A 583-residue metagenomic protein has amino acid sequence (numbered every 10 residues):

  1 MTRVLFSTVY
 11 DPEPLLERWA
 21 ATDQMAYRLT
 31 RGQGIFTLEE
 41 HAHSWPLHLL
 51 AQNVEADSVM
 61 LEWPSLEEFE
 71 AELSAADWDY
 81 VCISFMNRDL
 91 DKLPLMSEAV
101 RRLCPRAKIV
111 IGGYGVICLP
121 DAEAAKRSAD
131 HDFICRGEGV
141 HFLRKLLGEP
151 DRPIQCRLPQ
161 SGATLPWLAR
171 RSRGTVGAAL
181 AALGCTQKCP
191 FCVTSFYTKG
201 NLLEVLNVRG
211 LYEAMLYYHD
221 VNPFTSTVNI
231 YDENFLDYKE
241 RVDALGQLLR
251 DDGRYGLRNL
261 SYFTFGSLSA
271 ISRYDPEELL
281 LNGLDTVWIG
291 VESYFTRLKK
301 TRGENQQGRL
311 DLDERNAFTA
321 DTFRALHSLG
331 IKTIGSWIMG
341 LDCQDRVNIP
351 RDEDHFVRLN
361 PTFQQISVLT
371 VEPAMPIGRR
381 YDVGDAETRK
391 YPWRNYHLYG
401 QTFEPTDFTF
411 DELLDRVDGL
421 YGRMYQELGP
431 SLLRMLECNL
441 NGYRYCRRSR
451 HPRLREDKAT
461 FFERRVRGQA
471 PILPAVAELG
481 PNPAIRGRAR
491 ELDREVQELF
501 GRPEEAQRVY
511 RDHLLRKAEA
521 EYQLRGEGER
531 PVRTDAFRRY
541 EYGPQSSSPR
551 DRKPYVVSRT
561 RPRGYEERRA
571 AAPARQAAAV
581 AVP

Functional and structural regions predicted by a protein language model:
M1-F224: Acidic, low-complexity intrinsically disordered segments
T2-A21, E70-Y80, D382, G400-P583: Radical SAM enzyme core and accessory elements
F6, I83, I111, I230-D232 (+3 more regions): Conserved beta-strand positions
E13-E17, D23, V116-D121, N234 (+5 more regions): Flexible glycine/acidic-rich beta-alpha junction loops that bind and position SAM and/or redox cofactors in anaerobic
D57, K108, D285, K332 (+1 more regions): Residue-level detector of anion-binding/catalytic polar loops
A122-F142, E278-V287, R351-I366: Structural recognition of alpha->loop->beta junctions
A163-I334, M339-L341, V347, R351-D354: Radical SAM [4Fe-4S] cluster-binding motif and immediate context
